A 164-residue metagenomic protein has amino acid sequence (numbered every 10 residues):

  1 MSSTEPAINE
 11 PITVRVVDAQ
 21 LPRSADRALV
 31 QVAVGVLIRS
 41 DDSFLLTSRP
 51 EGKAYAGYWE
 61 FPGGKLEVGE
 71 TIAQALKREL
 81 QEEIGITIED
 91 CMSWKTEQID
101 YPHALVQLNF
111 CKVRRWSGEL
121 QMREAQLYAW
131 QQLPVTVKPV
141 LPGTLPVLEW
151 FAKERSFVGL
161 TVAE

Functional and structural regions predicted by a protein language model:
M1-L29, S156-E164: Short, low-complexity, intrinsically disordered N-terminal peptides in bacterial proteins
V14-F44, K65, T96: Conserved N-terminal beta-strand and adjoining loop/helix that marks the start of the Nudix/MutT-like hydrolase domain
R39, T87, T96-L120, L127: Active-site-adjacent beta-strand/loop module that shapes the phosphate/pyrophosphate-binding cleft
R39-D42, P50, R114-E119, Q132-V135: Short loop segments at secondary-structure junctions
S43-E82: Conserved Nudix-box catalytic region and its N-terminal flanking loop in Nudix hydrolases and closely related
E83-D90: Short secondary-structure junctions
K112, Q121-R155: NUDIX/MutT-family hydrolases
